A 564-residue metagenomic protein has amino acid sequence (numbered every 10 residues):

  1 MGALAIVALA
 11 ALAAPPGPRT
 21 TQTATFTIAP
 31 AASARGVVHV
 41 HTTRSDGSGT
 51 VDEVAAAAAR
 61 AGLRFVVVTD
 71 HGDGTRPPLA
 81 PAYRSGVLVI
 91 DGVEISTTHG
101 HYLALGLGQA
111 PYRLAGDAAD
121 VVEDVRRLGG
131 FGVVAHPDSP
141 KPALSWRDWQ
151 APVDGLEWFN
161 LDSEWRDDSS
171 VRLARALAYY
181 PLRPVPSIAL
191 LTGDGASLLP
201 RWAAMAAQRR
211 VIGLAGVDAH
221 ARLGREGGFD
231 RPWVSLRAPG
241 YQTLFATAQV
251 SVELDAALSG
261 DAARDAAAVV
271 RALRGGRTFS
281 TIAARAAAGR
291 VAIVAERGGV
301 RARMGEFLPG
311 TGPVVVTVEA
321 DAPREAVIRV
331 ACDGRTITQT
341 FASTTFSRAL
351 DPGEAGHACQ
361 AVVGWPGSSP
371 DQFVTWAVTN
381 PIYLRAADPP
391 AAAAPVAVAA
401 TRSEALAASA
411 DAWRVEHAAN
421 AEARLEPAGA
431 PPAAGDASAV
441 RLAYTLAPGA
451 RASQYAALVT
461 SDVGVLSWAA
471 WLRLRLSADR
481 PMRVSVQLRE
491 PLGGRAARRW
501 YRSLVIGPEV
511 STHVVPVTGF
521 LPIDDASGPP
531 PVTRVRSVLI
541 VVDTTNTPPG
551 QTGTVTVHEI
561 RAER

Functional and structural regions predicted by a protein language model:
M1-A11: Hydrophobic membrane-insertion alpha-helices, especially the h-region of bacterial N-terminal signal peptides
L9-A29, S33, Q208-G213, V217-A397: C-terminal functional module detector
T21-R183, T192-Q208, G216, V374-T379: A metal-dependent hydrolase metal-coordination microenvironment
T42, G72, V93-I95, G106-G108 (+11 more regions): A mature extracytoplasmic/lumenal domain signature
R44-G49, R166, G260, R264 (+2 more regions): Short, solvent-exposed loop/turn elements at domain surfaces
S85, T98-G100, L128, P152 (+12 more regions): Residues that flank catalytic or metal-binding motifs in active/ligand-binding sites
K141-A143, E164-D167, A221-R225, T547-P549: Short catalytic/ligand-binding loop motif for oxyanion handling, primarily in non-cytosolic enzymes, centered on
A392-R564: Beta-rich carbohydrate-recognition modules and glycan-binding surfaces
